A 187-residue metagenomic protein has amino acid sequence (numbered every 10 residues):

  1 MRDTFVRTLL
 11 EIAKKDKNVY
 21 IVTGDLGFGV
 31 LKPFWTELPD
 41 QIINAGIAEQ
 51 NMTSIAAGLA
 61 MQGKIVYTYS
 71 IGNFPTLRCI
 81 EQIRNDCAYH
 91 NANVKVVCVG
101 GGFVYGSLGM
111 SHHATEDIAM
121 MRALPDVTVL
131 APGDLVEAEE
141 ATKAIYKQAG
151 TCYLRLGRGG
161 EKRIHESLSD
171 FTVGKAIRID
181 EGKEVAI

Functional and structural regions predicted by a protein language model:
M1-R155, G160-E161, D170-V173, E181: Thiamine diphosphate
I164-E166: A short, charged helix-loop
D180-I187: Short, acidic loop-beta-alpha module within alpha/beta folds
